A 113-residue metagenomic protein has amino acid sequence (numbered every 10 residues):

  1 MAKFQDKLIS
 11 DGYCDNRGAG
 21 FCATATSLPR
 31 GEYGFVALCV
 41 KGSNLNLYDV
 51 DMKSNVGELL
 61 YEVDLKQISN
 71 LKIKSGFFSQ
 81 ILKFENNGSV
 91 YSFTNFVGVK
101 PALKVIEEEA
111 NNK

Functional and structural regions predicted by a protein language model:
M1-G42: Anionic N-terminal interaction surfaces
A2, A19, L82, Y91-T94: Short non-domain terminal segments
K3, K72-I73, G88, G98: N-terminal functional modules and adjacent low-complexity/disordered segments of proteins
L28-A37, K41-N87: Phosphoinositide-binding peripheral membrane targeting modules
G88-V105: Canonical phosphoinositide-binding patch of PH/PH-like domains
E108-K113: Short acidic DE-rich linear segments
